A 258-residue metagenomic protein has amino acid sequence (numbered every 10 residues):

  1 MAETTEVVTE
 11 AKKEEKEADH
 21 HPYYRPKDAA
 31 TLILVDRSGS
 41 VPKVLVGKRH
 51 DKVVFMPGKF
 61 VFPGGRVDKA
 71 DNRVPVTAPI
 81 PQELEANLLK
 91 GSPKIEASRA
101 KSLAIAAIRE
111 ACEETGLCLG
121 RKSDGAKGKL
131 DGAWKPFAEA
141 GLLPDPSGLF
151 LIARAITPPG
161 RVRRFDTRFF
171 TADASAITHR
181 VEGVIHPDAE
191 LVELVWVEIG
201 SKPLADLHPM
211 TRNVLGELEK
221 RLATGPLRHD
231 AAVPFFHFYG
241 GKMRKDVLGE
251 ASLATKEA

Functional and structural regions predicted by a protein language model:
M1-A258: N-terminal leader/linker segments that precede catalytic domains of diphosphate-processing enzymes
